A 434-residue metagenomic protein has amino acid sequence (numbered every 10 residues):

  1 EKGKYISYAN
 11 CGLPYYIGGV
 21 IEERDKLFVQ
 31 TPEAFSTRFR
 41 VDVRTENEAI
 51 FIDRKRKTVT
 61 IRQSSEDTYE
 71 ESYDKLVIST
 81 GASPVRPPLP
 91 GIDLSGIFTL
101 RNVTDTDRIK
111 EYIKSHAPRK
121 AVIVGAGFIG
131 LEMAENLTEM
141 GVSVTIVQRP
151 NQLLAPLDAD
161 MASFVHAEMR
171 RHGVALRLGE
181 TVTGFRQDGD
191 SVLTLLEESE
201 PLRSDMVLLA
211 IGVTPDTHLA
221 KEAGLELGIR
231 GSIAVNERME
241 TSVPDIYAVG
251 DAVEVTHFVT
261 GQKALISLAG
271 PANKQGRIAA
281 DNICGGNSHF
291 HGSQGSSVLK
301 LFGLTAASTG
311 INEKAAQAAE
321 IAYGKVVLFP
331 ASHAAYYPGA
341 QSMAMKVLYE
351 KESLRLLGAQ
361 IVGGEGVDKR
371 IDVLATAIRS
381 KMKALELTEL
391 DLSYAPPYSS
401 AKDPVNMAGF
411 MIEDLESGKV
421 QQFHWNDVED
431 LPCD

Functional and structural regions predicted by a protein language model:
E1-G3, A126, R149, D251 (+1 more regions): Cofactor-binding loop segments of dinucleotide-utilizing enzymes, especially the Rossmann-like FAD- and NAD(P)+-binding
E1-V43, E48, A134-L157, S296 (+6 more regions): Beta1-alpha1 glycine-rich phosphate/pyrophosphate-binding loop at the start of Rossmann-like nucleotide-binding domains
K4, A82-P84, T104, F128 (+4 more regions): Residue-level detector of alpha-helix initiation sites
L27-F28, K120-A121, F128-R186, I266-A272 (+1 more regions): Rossmann-like dinucleotide-binding cores of NAD(P)H-dependent redox enzymes
R38, R44-E66, E71, E139-E237: A Rossmann-like FAD-binding core segment of flavoenzymes
I78-M140, A175, I229, V235-E237: Glycine-rich dinucleotide-binding loop and its adjacent helix/turn
D93-A117, P201-D281, V373, A377 (+1 more regions): FAD-site-proximal beta/loop scaffold in flavoenzymes
A252-E365, P396-C433: Mid-to-C-terminal Rossmann-like scaffold of FAD/NAD(P)H-dependent oxidoreductases
